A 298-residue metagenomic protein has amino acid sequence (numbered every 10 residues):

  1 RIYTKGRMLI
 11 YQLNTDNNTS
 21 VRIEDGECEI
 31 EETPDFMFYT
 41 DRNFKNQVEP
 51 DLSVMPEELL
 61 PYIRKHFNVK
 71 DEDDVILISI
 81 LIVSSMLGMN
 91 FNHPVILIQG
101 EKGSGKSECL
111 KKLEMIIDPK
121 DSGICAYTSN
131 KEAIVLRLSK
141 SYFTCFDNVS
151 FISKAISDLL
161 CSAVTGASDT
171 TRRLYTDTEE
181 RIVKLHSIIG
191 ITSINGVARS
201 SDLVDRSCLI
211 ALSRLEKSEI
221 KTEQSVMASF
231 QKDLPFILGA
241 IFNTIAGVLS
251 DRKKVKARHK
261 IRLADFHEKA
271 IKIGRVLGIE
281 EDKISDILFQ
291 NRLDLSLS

Functional and structural regions predicted by a protein language model:
R1-G6, D73-D74, S79, K254-R258: Short glycine-rich, low-complexity/disordered patches
R1-V54, L136, N243, G247 (+1 more regions): N-terminal nucleic-acid engagement/recognition segments and initiation subdomains in replication, restriction
Y11-L13, T144-F146, G190-T192: Short hydrophobic-aromatic micro-motifs
E27-K140: P-loop NTPase catalytic core of nucleic-acid-dependent motor ATPases
Y62, H66, S85, I116 (+3 more regions): Conserved, well-folded catalytic cores of nucleic-acid-processing and energy-transducing macromolecular machines
I82, S107, L113, D147 (+4 more regions): Conserved RecA-like P-loop NTPase ATPase core
F91-P94, P119-A126, K131-T144, I152-S157 (+2 more regions): Feature primarily recognizes SF3-like P-loop helicase cores of small DNA viruses
S150-F151, C161, T165: Catalytic acidic motif of RecA-like/P-loop NTPases
